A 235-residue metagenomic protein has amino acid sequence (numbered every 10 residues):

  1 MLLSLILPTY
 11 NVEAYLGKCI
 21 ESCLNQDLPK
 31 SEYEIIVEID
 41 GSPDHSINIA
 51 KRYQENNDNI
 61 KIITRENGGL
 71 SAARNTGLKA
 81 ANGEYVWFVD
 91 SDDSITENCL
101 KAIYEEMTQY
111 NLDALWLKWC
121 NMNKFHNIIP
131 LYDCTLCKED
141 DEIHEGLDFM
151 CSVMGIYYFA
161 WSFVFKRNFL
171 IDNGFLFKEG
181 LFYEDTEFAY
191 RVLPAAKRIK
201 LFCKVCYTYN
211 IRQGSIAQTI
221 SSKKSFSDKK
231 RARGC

Functional and structural regions predicted by a protein language model:
L2-S4, T9, S22, E34 (+1 more regions): Cell-envelope/extracellular polymer assembly enzymes that use nucleotide-activated donors
V12-Q26, I49: Short, well-formed alpha-helical segments that are part of the catalytic scaffolds of diverse glycosyltransferases
S22, I39-N48, E66: A conserved acidic beta->alpha catalytic loop
Y33, N59-K61, L112: Short, conserved active-site loop motifs that form the nucleotide-linked donor/cofactor pocket
R65-A81, S91: Glycine-rich, basic loop-to-helix element that forms the pyrophosphate-binding segment of sugar-nucleotide handling
L70, S91-K200, N210-K223: Donor-binding/catalytic cores of nucleotide-activated saccharide and glycerol-phosphate transferases/polymerases
V86: Short aromatic/hydrophobic "clamp" motif used to bind/position activated sugar donors
V205-R212, T219-C235: Catalytic core of nucleotide-sugar-dependent glycosyltransferases
